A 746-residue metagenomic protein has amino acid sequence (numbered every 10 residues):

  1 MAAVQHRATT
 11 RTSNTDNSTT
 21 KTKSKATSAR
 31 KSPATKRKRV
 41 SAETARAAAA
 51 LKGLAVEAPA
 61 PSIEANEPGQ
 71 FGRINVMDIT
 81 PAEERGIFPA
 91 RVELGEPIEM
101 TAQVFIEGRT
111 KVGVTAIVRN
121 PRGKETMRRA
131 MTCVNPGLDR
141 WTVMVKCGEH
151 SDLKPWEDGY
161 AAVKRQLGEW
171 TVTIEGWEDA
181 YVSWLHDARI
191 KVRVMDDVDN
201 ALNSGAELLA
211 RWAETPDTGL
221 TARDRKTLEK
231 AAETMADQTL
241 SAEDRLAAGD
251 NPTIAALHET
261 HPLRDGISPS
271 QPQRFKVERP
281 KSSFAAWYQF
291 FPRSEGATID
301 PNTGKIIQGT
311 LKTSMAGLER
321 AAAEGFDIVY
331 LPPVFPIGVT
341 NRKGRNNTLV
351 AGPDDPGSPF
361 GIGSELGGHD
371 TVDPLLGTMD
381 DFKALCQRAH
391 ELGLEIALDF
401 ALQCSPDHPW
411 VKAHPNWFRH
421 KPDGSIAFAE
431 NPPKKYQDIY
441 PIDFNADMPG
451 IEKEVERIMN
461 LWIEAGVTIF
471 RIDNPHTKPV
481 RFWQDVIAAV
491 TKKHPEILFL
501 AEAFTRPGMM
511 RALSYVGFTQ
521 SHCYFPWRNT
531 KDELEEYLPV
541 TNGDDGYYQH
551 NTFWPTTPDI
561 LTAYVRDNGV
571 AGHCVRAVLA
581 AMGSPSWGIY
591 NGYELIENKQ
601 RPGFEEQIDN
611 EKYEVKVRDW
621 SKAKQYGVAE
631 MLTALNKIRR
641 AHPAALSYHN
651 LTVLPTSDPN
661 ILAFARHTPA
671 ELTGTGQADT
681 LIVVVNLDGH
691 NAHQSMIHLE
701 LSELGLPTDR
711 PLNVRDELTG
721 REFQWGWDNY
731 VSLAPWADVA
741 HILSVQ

Functional and structural regions predicted by a protein language model:
M1-P292, A297, N302-D327, A389 (+5 more regions): Carbohydrate-interacting/catalytic domains
A102, F290, L331, A389 (+9 more regions): Conserved, mostly hydrophobic/aromatic
K281-G309, I337-L385, K412-P449, I608-V617: Aromatic- and acidic-residue-enriched carbohydrate-binding clefts of CAZyme catalytic domains
A286-Y288, V329-L331, I396-L398, F470 (+4 more regions): Hydrophobic faces of well-ordered beta-strands that scaffold small-molecule active sites in alpha/beta enzyme cores
G309-R320, M448-W462, G572-A577: Short, acidic/polar
S405-N416, V480-W483, K492, F504-D532 (+1 more regions): Substrate-binding cleft/loops of secretory-pathway carbohydrate-active enzymes
K412, H420, D443-M510: Active-site neighborhood of glycoside hydrolase catalytic domains
A489-E502, P507, W527-G603, A670-T673 (+1 more regions): Catalytic-core region of carbohydrate-active enzymes that cleave or remodel glycosidic bonds
